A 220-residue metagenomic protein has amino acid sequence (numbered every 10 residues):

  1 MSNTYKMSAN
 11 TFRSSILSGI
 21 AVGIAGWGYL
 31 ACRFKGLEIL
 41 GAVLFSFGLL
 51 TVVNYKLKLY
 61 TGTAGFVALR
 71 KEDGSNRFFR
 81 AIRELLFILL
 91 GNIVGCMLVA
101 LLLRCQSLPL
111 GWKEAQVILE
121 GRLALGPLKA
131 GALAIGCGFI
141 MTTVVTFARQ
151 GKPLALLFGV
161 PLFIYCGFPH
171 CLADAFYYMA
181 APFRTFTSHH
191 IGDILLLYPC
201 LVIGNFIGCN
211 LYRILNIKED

Functional and structural regions predicted by a protein language model:
M1-D220: Alpha-helical transmembrane segments and their helix-helix packing motifs
